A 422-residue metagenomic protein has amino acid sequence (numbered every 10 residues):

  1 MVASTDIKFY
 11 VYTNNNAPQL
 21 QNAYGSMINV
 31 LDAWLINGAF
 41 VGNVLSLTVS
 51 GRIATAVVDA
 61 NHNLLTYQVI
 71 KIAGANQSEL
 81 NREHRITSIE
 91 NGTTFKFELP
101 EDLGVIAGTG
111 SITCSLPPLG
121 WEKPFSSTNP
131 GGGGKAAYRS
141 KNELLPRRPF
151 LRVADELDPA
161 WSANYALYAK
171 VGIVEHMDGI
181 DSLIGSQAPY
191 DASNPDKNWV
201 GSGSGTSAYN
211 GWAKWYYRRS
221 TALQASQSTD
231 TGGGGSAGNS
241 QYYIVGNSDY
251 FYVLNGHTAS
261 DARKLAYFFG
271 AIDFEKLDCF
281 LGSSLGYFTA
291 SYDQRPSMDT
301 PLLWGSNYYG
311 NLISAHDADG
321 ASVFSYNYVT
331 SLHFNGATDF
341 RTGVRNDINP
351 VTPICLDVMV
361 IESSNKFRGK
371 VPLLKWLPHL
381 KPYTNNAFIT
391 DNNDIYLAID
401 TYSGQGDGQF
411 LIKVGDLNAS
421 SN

Functional and structural regions predicted by a protein language model:
M1-F40, E101-D102, G404-N422: Short, intrinsically disordered N-terminal pre-domain segments
S4-I7, L35-R52, Q77-A259, Y267-A321: Small/polar beta-strand repeat architecture
A54-A56: An N-terminus-focused feature that recognizes amino-terminal "leader" regions
V58-Q77: Short coil-to-beta transition motif at edge beta-strands of beta-rich domains
S260-N422: Long, low-complexity regulatory tails in eukaryotic proteins
